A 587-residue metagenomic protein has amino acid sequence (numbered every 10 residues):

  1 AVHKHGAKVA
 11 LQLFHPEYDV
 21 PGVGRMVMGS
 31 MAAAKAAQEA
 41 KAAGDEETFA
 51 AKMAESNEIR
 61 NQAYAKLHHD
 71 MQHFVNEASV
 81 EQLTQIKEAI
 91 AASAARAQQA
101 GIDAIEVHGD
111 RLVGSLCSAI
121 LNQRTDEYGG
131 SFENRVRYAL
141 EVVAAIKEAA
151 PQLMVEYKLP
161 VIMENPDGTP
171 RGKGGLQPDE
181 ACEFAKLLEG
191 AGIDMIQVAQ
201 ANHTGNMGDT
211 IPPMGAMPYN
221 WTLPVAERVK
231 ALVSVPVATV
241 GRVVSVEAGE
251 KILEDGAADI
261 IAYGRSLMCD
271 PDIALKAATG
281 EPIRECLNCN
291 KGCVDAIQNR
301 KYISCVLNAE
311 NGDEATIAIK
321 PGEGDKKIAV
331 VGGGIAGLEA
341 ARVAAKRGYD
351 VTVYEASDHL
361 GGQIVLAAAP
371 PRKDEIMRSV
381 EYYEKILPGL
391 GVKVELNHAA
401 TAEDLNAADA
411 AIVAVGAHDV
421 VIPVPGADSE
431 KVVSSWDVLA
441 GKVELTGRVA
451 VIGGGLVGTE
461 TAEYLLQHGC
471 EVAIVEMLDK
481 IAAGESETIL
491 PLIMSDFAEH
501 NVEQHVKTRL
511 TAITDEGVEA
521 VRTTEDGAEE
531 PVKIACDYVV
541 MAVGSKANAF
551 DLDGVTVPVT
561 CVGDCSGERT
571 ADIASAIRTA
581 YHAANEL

Functional and structural regions predicted by a protein language model:
A1-V331, I335, E339-K346, D350-V351 (+3 more regions): Flavin-dependent oxidoreductase catalytic cores
I102, I193, A258, L387 (+2 more regions): Local beta-strand N-terminus motif with an aromatic residue
I196, V229, I252, G264 (+10 more regions): Hydrophobic, well-ordered secondary-structure elements that form the walls of internal hydrophobic environments
V233, G256-A257, L390, D428 (+3 more regions): Short, structured coil segments at secondary-structure junctions
I297, I364, I422-G426: Conserved catalytic-core motifs of eukaryotic protein kinase domains, centered on the activation segment
G322-A356, E395-E403, A407, A414-K431 (+3 more regions): Rossmann-like dinucleotide/flavin-binding elements
D350-L390, A440, A462-L510, G567-R569: Rossmann-like dinucleotide-binding cores of NAD(P)H-dependent redox enzymes
V518-R522: SH3/SH3-like beta-barrel fold
